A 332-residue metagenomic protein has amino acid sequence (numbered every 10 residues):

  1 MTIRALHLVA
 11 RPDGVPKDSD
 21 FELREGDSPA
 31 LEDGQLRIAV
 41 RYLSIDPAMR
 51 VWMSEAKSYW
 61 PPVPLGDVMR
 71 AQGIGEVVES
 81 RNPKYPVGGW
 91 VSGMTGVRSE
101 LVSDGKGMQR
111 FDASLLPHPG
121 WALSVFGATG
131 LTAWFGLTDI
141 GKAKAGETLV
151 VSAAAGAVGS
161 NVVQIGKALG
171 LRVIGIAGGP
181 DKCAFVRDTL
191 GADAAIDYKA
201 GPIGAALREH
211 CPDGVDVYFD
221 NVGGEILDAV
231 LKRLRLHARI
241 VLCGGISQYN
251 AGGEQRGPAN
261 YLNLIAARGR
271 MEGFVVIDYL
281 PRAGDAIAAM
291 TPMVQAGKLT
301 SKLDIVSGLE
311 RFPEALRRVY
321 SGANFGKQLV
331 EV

Functional and structural regions predicted by a protein language model:
M1, I277-V332: C-terminal hydrophobic helical "lid"/dimerization subdomain of Rossmann-like NAD(P)H-dependent oxidoreductases
S28-I45, M53-V97: Glycine-rich beta-strand-centered segment in the early N-terminal region that forms part of a ligand/cofactor-binding
A71-E76, K84-A153: NAD(P)H dinucleotide-binding glycine-rich loop of Rossmann-like/cofactor-binding domains, especially the beta1-alpha1
S80-K84, G175-F185, K199, I203 (+2 more regions): Short glycine/proline-centered loop/turn elements that form peptide/ligand docking sites
R98-S99, G178-F185, Q255-Y261: Short, glycine/polar-rich helix-capping loops at beta-to-alpha or helix-loop-helix junctions that flank or form
L123-A200: Mid-domain Rossmann-like dinucleotide-binding core that forms the NAD(H)/NADP(H) cofactor-binding site
P202-P212: Short amphipathic alpha-helix with an adjacent loop that forms part of the alpha/beta core around
E225-L299, V332: Glycine-rich phosphate-binding loop and adjacent beta-alpha segment of Rossmann(oid) nucleotide-cofactor-binding
